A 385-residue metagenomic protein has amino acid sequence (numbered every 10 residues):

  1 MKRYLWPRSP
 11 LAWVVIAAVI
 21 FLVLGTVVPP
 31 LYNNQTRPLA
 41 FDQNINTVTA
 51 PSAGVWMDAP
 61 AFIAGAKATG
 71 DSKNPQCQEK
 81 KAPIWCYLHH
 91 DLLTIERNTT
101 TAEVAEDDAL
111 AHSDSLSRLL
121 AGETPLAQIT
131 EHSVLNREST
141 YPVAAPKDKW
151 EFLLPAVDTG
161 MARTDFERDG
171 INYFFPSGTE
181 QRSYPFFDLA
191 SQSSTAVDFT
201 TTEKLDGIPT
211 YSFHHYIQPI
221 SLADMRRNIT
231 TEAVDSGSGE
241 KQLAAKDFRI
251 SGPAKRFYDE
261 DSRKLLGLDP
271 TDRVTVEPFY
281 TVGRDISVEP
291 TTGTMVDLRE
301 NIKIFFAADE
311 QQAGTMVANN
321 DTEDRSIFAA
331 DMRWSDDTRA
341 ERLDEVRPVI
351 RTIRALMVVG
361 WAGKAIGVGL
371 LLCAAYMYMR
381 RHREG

Functional and structural regions predicted by a protein language model:
K2-D158: Solvent-exposed N-terminal domain segments of exported/luminal and surface proteins
K2-V15, P29-L31, R351-G385: Juxtamembrane interface at the cytosolic side of transmembrane helices
T36-A40, F174-P176, P253-S262: Proline-rich low-complexity regions
L88, Q218-P219, M357: Extended interaction regions within the primary functional domain
A144-M161, A233-F248: N-terminal short leaders/motifs
V157-Q192: Short N-terminal edge-element motif at the start of the domain
Y184-I304: Membrane-proximal low-complexity regions enriched in glycine and acidic/polar residues
G267-V359, L371: Membrane-proximal extracellular "stem/stalk" segments of glycoproteins immediately N-terminal to a transmembrane helix
